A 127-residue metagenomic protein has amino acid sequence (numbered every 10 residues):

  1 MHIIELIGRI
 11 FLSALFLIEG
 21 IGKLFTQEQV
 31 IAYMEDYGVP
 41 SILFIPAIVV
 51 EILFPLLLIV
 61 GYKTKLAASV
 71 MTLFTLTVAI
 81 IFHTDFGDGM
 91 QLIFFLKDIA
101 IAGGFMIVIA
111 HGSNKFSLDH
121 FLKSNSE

Functional and structural regions predicted by a protein language model:
M1-F25, A32, S41-V49, L53 (+1 more regions): Extended, low-polarity transmembrane helix blocks
